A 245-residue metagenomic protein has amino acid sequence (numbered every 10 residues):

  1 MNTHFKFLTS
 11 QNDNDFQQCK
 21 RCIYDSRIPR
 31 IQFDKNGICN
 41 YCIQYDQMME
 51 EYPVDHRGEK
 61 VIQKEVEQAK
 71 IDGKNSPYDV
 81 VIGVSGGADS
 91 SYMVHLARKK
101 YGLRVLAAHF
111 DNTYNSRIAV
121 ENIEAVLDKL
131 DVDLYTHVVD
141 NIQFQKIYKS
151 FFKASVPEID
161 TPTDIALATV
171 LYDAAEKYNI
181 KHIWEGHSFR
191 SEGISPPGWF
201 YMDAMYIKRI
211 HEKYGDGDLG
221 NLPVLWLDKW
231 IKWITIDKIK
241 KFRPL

Functional and structural regions predicted by a protein language model:
M1-V80, L96-L245: Nucleotide-activated chemistry modules centered on ATP-dependent adenylation/adenylyltransferase
V80-D89: Short, glycine-rich nucleotide/cofactor-binding loops
Y92-M93: Hydrophobic positions on the alpha1 helix immediately C-terminal to the Walker A/P-loop
